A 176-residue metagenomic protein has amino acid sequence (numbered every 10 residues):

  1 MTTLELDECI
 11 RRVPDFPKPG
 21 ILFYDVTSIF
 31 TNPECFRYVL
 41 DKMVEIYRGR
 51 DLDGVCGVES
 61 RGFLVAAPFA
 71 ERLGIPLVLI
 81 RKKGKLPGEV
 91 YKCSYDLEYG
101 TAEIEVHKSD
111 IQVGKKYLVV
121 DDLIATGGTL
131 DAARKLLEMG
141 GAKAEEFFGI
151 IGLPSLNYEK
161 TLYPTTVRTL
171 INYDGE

Functional and structural regions predicted by a protein language model:
M1-L52: Active-site-facing substrate-recognition patch
T2, E8, D131-E176: PRPP-dependent phosphoribosyltransferase catalytic core
L52, V113-G114, P164: Phosphate-coordination loops involved in phosphoryl transfer and adenosine-cofactor binding
L52-E59: Short glycine-rich phosphate-binding loop at a beta-alpha junction
L64-L73, A132-R134: Short Gly/Thr/Asp-enriched flexible loops that form oxyanion-binding sites at enzyme active sites
L73-G74, S94-E98, L162-T166: Short, hinge-like loop/turn segments at secondary-structure boundaries
V78-Y117: Short, glycine/charge-rich flexible loops or terminal/linker lids adjacent to PRPP-binding catalytic cores
D122, G127: Conserved G/P- and acidic residue-centered "switch" motifs that form tight phosphate/ATP-binding loops in soluble
